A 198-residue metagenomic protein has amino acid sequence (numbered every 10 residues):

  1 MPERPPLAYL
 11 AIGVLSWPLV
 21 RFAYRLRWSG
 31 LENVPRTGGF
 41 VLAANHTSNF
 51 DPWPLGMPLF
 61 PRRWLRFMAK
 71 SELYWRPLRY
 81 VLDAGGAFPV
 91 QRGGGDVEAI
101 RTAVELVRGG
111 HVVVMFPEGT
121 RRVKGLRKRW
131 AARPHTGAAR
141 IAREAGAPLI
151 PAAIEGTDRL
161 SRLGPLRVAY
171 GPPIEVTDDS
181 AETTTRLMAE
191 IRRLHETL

Functional and structural regions predicted by a protein language model:
M1-L7, E98-L198: Non-catalytic C-terminal accessory region of glycerolipid acyltransferases and related lyso-lipid remodeling enzymes
P2-R36, P54, R76-G85: A transmembrane-helix-recognition feature enriched in membrane-embedded lipid enzymes and envelope glyco-/phospholipid
S16, A84-Q91, T120-G125: Short, basic, glycine/proline-bearing loop/turn elements
L19-R21, F60, V81-L82, L106 (+1 more regions): A generic structural signal for well-ordered alpha-helical segments
Y24, G93-V97, A131: A conditional alpha-helix N-cap/helix-loop micro-motif detector
G30, A69-K70, G86, F116-E118 (+1 more regions): A secondary-structure boundary/capping signal
E32, S71, Q91, A153 (+1 more regions): Residues at the C-termini of beta-strands that transition into short coil/loop
V34-G94: Catalytic core of membrane glycerolipid acyltransferases/transacylases, capturing the structured, soluble-facing
